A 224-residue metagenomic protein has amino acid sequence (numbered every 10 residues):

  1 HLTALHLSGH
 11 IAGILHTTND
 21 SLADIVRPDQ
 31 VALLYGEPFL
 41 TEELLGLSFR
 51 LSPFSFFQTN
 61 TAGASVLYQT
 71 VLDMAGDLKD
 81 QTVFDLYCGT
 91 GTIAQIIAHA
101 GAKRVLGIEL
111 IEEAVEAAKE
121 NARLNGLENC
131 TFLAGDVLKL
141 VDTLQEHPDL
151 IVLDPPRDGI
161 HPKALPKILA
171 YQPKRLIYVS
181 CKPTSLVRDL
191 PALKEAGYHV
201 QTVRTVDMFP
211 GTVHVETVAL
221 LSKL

Functional and structural regions predicted by a protein language model:
L2-L224: Rossmann-like S-adenosyl-L-methionine
